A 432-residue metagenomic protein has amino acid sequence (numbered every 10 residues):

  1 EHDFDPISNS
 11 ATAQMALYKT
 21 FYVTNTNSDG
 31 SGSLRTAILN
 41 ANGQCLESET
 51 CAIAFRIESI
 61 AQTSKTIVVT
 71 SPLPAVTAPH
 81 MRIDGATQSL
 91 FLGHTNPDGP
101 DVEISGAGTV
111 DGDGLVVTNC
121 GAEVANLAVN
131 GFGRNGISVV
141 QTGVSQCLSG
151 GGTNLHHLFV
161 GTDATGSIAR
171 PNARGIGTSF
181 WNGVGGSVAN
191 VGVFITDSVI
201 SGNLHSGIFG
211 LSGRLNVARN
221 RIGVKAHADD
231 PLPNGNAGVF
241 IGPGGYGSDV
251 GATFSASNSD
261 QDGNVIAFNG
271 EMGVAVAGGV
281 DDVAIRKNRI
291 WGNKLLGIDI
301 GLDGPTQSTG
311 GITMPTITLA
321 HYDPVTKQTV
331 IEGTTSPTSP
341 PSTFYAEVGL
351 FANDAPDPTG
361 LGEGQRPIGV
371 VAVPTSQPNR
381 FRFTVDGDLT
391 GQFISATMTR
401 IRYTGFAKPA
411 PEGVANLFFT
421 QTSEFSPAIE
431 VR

Functional and structural regions predicted by a protein language model:
E1-H2: Serine/threonine-enriched low-complexity regions used as flexible
D5, N9-N154, T162, G166-P171 (+6 more regions): N-terminal, post-signal-peptide segments of secreted/periplasmic proteins
F55, M81-G85, V124-N126, H157 (+4 more regions): Well-ordered beta-strand segments characteristic of repetitive beta-sheet solenoids
L158, N182, A189-N190, S198 (+6 more regions): Serine/threonine-enriched low-complexity regions in disordered or flexible coil/loop segments
V184, G273-A275, G297-D299: Glycine- and acidic/polar-rich repeat regions and solenoidal domains
P233-F240: Catalytic core of soluble alpha/beta enzymes
